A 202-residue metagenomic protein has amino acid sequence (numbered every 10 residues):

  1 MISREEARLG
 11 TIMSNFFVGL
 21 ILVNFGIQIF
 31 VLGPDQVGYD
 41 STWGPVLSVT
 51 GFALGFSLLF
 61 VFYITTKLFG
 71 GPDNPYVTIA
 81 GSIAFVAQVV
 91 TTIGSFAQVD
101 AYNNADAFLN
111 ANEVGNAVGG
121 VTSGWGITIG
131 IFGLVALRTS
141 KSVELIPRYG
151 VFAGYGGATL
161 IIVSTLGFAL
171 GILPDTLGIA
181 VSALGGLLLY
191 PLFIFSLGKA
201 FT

Functional and structural regions predicted by a protein language model:
M1-T202: Hydrophobic, aromatic-enriched alpha-helical segments typical of multi-pass transmembrane helices
